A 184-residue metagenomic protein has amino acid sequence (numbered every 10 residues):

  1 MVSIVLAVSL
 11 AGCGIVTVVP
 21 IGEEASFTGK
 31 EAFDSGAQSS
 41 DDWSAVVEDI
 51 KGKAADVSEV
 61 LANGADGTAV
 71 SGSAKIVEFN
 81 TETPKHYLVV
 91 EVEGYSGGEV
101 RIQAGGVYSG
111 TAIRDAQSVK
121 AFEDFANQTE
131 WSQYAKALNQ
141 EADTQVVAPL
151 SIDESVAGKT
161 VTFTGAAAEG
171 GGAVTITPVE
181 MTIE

Functional and structural regions predicted by a protein language model:
M1-C13: Sec-dependent bacterial lipoprotein signal peptides
A11-E184: OB-fold and OB-like single-stranded nucleic-acid-recognition modules and their adjacent interaction interfaces
